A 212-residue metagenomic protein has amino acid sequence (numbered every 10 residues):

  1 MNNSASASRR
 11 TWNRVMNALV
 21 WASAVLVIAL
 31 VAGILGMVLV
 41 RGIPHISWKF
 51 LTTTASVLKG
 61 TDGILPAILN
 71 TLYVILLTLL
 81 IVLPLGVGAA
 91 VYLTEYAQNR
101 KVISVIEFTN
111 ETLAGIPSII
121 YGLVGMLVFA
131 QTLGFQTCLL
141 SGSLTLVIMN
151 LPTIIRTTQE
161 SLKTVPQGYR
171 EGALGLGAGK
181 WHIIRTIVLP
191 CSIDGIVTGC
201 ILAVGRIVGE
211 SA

Functional and structural regions predicted by a protein language model:
N3-A22, G36-T78, N99: Periplasmic/extracellular loop-to-transmembrane helix junction in inner-membrane transport proteins
V15, I64, I68, L72 (+4 more regions): Hydrophobic alpha-helical elements at and bordering transmembrane segments of multi-pass membrane proteins
L69, Y73-I81, L85, A89 (+2 more regions): Hydrophobic alpha-helical transmembrane segments of multipass integral membrane proteins, especially permease/channel
T78-N110, L123: Transmembrane-helix boundary motif in ABC transporter permease subunits
L79, T158, K180-A212: Transmembrane alpha-helices
E111-V147: Generic hydrophobic transmembrane alpha-helix motif, especially the helices
P117, L176-G177, P190: Glycine/proline-centered hinge or cleavage motifs at structural transition points of membrane proteins
R156-L174, W181-T186: Intracellular coupling helices
